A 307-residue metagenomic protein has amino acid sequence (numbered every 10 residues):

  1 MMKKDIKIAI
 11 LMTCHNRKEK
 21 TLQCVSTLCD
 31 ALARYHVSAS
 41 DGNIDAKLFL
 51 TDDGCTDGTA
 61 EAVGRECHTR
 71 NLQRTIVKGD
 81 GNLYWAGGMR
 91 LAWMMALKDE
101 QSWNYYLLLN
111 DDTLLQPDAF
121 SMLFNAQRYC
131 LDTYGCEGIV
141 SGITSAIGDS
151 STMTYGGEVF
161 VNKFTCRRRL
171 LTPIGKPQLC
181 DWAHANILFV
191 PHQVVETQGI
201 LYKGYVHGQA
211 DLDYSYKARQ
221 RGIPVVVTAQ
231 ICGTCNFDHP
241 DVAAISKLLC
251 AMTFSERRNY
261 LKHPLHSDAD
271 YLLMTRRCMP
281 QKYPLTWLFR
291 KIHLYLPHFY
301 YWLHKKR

Functional and structural regions predicted by a protein language model:
I8-C24, A31, T51: A conserved hydrophobic helix/loop-capping motif in glycosyltransferases and polysaccharide synthases
S26-I44: Short, acidic, metal-binding catalytic loop of nucleotide-sugar glycosyltransferases
T51-E61: A conserved acidic beta->alpha catalytic loop
G79-D99: Glycine-rich, basic loop-to-helix element that forms the pyrophosphate-binding segment of sugar-nucleotide handling
S102-L114: Short beta-strand-to-loop acidic/aromatic patch adjacent to the donor-nucleotide binding site
G135-T154: Short beta-strand-to-loop element that shapes/binds the nucleotide-sugar donor at the catalytic cleft/hinge
R169-V190, R257-N259: A recurrent flexible, glycine/aromatic-enriched loop bordering the glycosyltransferase active site that acts as
S246-R307: Non-catalytic, C-terminal membrane-associated alpha-helical segments of glycosyltransferases
